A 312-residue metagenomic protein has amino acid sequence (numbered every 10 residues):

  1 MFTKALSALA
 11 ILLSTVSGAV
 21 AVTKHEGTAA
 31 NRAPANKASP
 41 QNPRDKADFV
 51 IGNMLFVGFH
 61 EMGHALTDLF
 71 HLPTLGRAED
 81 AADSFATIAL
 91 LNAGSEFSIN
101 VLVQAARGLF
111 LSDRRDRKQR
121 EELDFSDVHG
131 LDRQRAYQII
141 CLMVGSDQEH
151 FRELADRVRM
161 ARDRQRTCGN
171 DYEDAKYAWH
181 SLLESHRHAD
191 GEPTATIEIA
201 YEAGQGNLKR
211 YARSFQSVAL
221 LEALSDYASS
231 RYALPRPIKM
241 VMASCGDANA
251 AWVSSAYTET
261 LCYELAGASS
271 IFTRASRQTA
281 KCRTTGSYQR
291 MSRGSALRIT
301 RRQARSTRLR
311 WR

Functional and structural regions predicted by a protein language model:
S7-T15: Bacterial N-terminal signal peptides
S17-A21: Sec/Tat signal peptide C-region and signal peptidase I cleavage site
K24-A35, S230, M240-Q278: Catalytic zinc-binding patch centered on the HExxH motif and its immediate surroundings that defines zinc-dependent
N42-F56, H71-L72, R298-R312: Short pre-active-site segment immediately N-terminal to the catalytic Zn-binding motif
F56-L69, D83, T87, L261 (+2 more regions): Active-site recognition of the HExxH zinc-binding catalytic motif
G76-A93: An active-site-proximal "capping" alpha-helix that borders the catalytic cofactor pocket
E122-A228: Pan-zinc metallopeptidase signature
S269-R310: Mixed-charge, low-complexity intrinsically disordered segments
